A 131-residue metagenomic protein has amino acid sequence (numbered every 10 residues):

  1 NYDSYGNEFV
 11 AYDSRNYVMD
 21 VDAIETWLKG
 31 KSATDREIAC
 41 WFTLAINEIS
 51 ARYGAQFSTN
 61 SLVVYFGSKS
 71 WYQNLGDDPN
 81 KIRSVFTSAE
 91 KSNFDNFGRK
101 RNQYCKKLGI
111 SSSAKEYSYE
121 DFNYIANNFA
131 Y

Functional and structural regions predicted by a protein language model:
N1-Y131: Post-signal-peptide mature chains of secreted/extracellular proteins
